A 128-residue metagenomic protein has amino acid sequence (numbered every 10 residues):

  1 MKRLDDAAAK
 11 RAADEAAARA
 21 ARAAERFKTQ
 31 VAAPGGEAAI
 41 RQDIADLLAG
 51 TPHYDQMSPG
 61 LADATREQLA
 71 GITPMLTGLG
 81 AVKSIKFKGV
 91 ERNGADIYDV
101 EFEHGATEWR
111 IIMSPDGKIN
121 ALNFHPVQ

Functional and structural regions predicted by a protein language model:
M1-A8, H53, I111, A121: A composition-driven signal for long, intrinsically disordered, charge-rich low-complexity tracts
M1-D46: Short, low-complexity N-terminal intrinsically disordered segments enriched in polar/charged residues
D6, D63, E101-H104: Extended interaction regions within the primary functional domain
A7-A18, I85, I97, N120-A121 (+1 more regions): N-terminal leader/targeting segments and the immediately adjacent pre-domain N-terminus
F27-T29, A33-A38, I72, K88 (+2 more regions): Mixed-charge, polar/low-complexity N-terminal
E37, I72-T77, W109-S114: Homeobox/homeodomain signature
Q42-G94: Short solvent-exposed beta->alpha transition segments
G89-Q128: Exposed beta-sheet edge and beta->alpha loop/turn motif
